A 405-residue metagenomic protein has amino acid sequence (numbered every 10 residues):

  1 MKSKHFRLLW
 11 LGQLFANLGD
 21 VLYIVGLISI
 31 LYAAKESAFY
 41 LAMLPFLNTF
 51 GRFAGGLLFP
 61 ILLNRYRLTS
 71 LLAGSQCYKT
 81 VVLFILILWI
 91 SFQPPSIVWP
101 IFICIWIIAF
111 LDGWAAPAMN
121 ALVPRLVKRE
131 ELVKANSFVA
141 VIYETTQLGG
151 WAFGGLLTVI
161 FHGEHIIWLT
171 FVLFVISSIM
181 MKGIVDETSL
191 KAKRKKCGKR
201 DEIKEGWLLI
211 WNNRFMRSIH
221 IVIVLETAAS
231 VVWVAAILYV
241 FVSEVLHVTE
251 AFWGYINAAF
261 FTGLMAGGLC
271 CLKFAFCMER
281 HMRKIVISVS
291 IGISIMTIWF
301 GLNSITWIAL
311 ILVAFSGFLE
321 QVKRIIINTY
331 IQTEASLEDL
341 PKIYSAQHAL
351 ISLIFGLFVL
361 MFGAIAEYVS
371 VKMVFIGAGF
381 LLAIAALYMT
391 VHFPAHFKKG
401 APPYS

Functional and structural regions predicted by a protein language model:
M1-F6, D186-I221: Juxtamembrane intracellular "pre-TM" segments in multi-pass secondary transporters
L14, I97-W114, I308-V322: Hydrophobic core of transmembrane alpha-helices in multi-pass small-molecule transporters, especially MFS/SLC-type
L27, W114-V127, V322-A335: Intracellular juxtamembrane helix-capping segments at the cytosolic ends of symmetry-related transmembrane helices
I28-A34, I87-F92, G149-L169, E244-V245 (+1 more regions): Transmembrane alpha-helix termini and helix-breaking/packing motifs in multi-pass membrane transporters
A42-N48, A54-R65, T69-L71, S75-V81 (+3 more regions): C-terminal transmembrane bundle of multi-pass solute transporters/carriers
I105-T145: Cytoplasmic helix-loop-helix junction between adjacent transmembrane helices in 12-TM secondary transporters
A121, R125, I167, F171-C197 (+1 more regions): Helix-loop junctions on the cytosolic side of multi-pass membrane transporters, especially the intracellular loop
F161-W168, L208-A266: A single, central transmembrane helix in multi-pass transporters
